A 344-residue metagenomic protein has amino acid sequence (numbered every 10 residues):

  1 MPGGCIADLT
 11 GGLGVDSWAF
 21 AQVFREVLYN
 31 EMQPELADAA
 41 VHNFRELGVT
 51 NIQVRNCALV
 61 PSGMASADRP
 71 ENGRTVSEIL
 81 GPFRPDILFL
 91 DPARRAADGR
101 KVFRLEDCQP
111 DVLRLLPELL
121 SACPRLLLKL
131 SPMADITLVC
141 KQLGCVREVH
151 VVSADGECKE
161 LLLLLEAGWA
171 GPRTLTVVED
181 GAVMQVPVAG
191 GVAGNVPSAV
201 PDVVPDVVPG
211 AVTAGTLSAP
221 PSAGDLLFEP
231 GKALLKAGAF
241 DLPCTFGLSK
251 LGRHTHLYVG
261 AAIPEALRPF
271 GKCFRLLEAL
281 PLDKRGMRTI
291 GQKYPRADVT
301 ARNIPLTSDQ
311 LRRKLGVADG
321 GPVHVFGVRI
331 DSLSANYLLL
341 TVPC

Functional and structural regions predicted by a protein language model:
M1-C344: SAM-dependent transferase fold signal centered on methyltransferase-like domains, encompassing both Class I
